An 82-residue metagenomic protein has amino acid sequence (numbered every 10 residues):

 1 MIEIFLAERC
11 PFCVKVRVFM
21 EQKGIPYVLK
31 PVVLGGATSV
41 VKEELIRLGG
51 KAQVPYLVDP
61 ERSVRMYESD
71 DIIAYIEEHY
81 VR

Functional and structural regions predicted by a protein language model:
M1-E8, V14-R82: GST-like domain detector, emphasizing the conserved glutathione-binding G-site in the N-terminal thioredoxin-like
